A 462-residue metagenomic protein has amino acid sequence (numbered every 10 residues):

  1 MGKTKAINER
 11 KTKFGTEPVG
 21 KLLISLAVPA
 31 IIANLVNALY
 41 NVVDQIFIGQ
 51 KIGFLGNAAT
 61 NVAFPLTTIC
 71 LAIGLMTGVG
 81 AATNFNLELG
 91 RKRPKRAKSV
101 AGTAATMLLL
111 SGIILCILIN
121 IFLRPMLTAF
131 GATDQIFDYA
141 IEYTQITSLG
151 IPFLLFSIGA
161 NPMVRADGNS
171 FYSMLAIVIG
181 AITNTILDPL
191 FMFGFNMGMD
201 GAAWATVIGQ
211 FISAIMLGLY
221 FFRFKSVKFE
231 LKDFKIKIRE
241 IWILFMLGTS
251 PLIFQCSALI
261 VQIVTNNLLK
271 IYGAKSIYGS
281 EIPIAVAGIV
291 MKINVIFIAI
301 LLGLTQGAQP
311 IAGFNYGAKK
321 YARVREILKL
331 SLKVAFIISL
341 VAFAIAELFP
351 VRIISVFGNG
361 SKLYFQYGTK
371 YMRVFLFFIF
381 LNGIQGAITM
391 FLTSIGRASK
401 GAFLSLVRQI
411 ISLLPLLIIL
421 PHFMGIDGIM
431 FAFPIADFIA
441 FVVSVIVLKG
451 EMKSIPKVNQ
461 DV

Functional and structural regions predicted by a protein language model:
M1-A27, F85-P152, N196-T249, A312-F377 (+1 more regions): Short alpha-helical transmembrane segments in multi-pass integral membrane proteins
T16, G20-L39, V43, L66-I73 (+6 more regions): Residue-level signal for short hydrophobic patches within transmembrane helices of multi-pass membrane transporters
S25-D44, I146, S157, G180 (+2 more regions): Transmembrane helical elements of multi-pass membrane transporters/channels
L39-A58, L127-D134, L190-M197, L259-I289 (+4 more regions): Helix-terminus/linker motif at the lipid-water interface of multi-pass membrane proteins
F54-P65, A140, T144, A203 (+2 more regions): Small-residue hotspots at the loop-to-helix junctions and early N-terminal turns of transmembrane alpha-helices
N57-I117, L154-S173, V286-P350, N382-L404: Small-residue-rich hydrophobic transmembrane alpha-helices
I69, N184-D188, A214-G218, I296 (+3 more regions): Hydrophobic transmembrane alpha-helices of multi-pass small-molecule transporters
G78, T147-R165, S173-N184, A202-I215 (+4 more regions): Short runs within selected transmembrane alpha-helices of multi-pass transporters and secretion channels
